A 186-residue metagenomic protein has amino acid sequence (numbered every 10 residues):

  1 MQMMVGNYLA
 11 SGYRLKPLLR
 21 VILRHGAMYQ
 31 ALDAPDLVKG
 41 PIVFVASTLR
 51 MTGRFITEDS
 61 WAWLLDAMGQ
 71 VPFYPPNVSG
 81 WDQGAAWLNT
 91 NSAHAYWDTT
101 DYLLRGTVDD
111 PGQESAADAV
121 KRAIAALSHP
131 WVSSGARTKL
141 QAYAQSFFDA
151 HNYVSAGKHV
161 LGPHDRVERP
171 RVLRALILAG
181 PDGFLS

Functional and structural regions predicted by a protein language model:
M1-S11, L19-S186: Flexible, low-complexity segments enriched for small/polar residues
